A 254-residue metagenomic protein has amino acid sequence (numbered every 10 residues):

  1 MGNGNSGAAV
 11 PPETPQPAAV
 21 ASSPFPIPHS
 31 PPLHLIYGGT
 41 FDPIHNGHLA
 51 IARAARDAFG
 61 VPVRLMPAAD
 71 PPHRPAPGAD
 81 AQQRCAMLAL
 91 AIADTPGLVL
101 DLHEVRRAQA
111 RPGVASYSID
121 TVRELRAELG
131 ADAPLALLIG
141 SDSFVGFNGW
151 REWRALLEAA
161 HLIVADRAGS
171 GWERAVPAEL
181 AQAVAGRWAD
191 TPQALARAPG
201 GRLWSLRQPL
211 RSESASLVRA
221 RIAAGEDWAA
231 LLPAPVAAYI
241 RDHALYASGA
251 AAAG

Functional and structural regions predicted by a protein language model:
G2-A21, P28-G254: Nucleotidyltransferase catalytic core that binds NTPs
